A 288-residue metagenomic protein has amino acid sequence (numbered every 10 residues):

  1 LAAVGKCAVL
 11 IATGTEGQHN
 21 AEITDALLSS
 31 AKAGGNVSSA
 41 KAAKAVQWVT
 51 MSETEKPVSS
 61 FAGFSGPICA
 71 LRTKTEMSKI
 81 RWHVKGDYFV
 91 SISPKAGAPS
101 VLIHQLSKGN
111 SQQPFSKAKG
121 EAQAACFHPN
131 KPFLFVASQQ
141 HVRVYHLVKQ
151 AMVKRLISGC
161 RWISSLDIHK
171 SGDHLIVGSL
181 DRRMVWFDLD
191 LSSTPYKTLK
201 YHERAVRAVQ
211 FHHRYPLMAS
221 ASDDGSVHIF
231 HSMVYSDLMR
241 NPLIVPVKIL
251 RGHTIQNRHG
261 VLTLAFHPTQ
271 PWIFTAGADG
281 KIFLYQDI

Functional and structural regions predicted by a protein language model:
V4-K6, S93-G97, A137-Q139, G178-D181 (+2 more regions): Conserved strand-to-loop turn within each blade of WD40 beta-propeller repeats
A12-A31, A40-G66, A96-Q113, Q139-R155 (+5 more regions): Per-blade loop-tip surfaces of WD-repeat and WD-like beta-propellers in eukaryotic adaptors/scaffolds
L71-T75, K117-A122, I157-I163, L199-V206 (+1 more regions): WD40/WD-repeat beta-propeller blade N-cap
K79, D87-I92, P99, G109-S111: Alpha-solenoid helical-repeat scaffolds
R81-Y88, A125-K131, L166-D173, V209-P216 (+1 more regions): Loop/turn segments within WD40 beta-propeller blades
R204-V234: Loop/turn-rich, solvent-exposed surfaces of beta-rich toroidal or solenoidal domains
L262-I288: Blade-level signature of beta-propeller repeat domains, shared across WD40, Kelch, NHL, RCC1 and BNR/Asp-box propellers
